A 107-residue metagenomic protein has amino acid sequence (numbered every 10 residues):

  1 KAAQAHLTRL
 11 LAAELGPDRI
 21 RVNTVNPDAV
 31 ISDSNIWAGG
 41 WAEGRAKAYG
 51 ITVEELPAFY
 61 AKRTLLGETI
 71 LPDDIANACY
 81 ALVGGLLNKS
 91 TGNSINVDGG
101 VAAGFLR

Functional and structural regions predicted by a protein language model:
A2-E14, L82: Conserved catalytic helix of short-chain dehydrogenase/reductases
L15-P17, V30, V83: A short hydrophobic alpha-helix cap/turn motif
G16, R21, S90-G92: Short, small/polar-rich loop/turn modules that mediate ligand/substrate recognition or access, typified
N23, P27-N35, N93, G100: Proline-glycine-enriched beta-turn/loop adjacent to the NAD(P) cofactor-binding site in Rossmann-like oxidoreductases
I31-R63, L106-R107: A glycine/serine/threonine-rich, flexible loop-to-helix segment that serves as the NAD(P) cofactor-binding "lid"
I51-V53, T64-I75: A conserved structural motif in NAD(P)-dependent oxidoreductases
I75-A76, L82: Non-catalytic, hydrophobic alpha-helical segments
C79-Y80, L87, T91-R107: Short C-terminal tail/terminal secondary-structure segment of NAD(P)H-dependent dehydrogenase/reductase domains
